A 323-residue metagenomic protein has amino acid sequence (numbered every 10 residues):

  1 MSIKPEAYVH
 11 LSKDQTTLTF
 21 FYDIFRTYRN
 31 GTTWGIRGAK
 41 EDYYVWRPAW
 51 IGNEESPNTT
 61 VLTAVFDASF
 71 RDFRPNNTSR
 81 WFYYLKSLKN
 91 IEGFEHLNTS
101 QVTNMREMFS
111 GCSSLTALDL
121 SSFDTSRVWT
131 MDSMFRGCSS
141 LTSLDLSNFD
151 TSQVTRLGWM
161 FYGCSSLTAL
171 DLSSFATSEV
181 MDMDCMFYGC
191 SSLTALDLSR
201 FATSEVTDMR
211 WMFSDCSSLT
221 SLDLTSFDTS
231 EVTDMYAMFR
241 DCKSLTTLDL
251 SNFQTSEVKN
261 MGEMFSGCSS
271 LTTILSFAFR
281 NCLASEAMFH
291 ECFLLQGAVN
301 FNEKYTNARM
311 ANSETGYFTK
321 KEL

Functional and structural regions predicted by a protein language model:
M1-L323: Negatively charged
